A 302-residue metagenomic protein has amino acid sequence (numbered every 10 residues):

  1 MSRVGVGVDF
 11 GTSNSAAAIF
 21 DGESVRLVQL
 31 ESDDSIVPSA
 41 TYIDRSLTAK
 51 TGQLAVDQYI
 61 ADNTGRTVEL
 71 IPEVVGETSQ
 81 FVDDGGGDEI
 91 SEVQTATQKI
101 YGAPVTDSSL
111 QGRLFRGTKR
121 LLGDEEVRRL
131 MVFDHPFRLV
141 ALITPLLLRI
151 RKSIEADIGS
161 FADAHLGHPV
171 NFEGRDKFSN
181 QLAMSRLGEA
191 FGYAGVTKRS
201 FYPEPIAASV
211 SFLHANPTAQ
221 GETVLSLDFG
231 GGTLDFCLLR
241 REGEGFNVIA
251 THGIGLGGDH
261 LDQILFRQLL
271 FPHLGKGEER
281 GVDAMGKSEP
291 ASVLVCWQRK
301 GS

Functional and structural regions predicted by a protein language model:
M1-G7, T12-S24, Q98, G102 (+1 more regions): Nucleotide/phosphate-binding catalytic cleft detector across ATP-hydrolyzing and phosphate-transferring enzymes
F10-N14, T233, L256-Q263: Conserved A3 ("GATE") glycine/threonine-rich loop of ANL adenylate-forming enzymes
N14-A16, S24, L47, T233 (+1 more regions): Structural motif
S15-I19, S39-I43, D235-L239: Short beta-strand scaffold segments in enzyme catalytic cores
L30-D33, S200-I206, G255-L256: Active-site nucleophile and cofactor-binding loops and adjacent substrate-binding regions of central metabolic enzymes
I36-D44, T48-E69, E73-V75, Q80 (+1 more regions): Phosphate-binding glycine-rich/basic clefts of nucleotide- and phosphate-handling proteins, predominantly
V68-Q111, L146-E155, A164-G167, P290-S302: Coupling/switch/interface segments within P-loop NTPase motor domains and analogous charged loops in nucleic-acid
P217-E244: Phosphate-binding/catalytic loop of phosphoryl-transfer enzymes
